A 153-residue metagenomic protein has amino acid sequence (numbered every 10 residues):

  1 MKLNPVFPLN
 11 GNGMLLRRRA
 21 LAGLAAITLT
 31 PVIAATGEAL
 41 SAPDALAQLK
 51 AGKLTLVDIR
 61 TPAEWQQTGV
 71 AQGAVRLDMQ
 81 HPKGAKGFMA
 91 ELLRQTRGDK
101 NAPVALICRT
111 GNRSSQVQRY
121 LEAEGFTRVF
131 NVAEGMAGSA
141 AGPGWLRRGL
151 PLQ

Functional and structural regions predicted by a protein language model:
K2-G23, T30-A51, A63-P103, N112-Q153: Rhodanese-like catalytic fold shared by cysteine-dependent sulfurtransferases and DSP/PTP-type phosphatases
T55-I59: Short hydrophobic beta-strand that contains or immediately precedes a catalytic carboxylate
I107: Short, surface-exposed ligand- or partner-binding patches at beta-edge/loop junctions that are enriched in aromatics
